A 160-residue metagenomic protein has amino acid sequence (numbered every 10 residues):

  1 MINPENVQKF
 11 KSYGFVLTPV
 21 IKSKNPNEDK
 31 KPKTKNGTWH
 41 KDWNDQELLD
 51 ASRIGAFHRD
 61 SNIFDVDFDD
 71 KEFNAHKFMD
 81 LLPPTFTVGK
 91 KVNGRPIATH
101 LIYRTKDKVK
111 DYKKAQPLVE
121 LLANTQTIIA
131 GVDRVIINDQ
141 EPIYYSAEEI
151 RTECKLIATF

Functional and structural regions predicted by a protein language model:
M1-F160: Conserved phosphate/metal-binding and DNA-contacting active-site motifs used in DNA phosphodiester-bond processing
